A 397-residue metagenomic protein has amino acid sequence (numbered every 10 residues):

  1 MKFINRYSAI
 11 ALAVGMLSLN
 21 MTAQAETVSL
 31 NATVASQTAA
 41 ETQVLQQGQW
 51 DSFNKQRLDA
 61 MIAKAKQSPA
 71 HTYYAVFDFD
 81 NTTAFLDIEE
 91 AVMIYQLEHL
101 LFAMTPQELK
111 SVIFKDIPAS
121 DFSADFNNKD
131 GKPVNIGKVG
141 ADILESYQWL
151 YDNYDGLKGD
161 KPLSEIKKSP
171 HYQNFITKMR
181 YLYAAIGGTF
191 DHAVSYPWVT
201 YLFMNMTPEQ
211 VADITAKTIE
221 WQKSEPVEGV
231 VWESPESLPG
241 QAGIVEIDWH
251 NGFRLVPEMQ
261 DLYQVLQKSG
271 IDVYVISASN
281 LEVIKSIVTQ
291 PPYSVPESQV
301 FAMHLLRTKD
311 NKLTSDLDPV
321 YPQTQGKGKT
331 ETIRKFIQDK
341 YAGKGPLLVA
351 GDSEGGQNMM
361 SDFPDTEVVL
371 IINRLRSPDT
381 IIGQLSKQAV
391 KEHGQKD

Functional and structural regions predicted by a protein language model:
F3, Y7, V14-L19, A23-F79 (+1 more regions): Non-catalytic pre-domain segments flanking phosphatase-related domains
Q24-L30, P170, L182-F190: Short, compositionally biased low-complexity segments
V28-R57, A63, Q67-Y74, G188-A193 (+2 more regions): C-terminal cap/substrate-recognition subdomain and adjoining C-terminal extension of metal-dependent phosphatase-like
D78-D87, K158-P162: N-terminal low-complexity, Ser/Thr- and acidic-residue-enriched intrinsically disordered segments
D80-T82, I88-E89, L305, R374-R376: Solvent-exposed coil/turn segments that connect beta secondary-structure elements in extracytoplasmic/periplasmic
M93-A184: Conserved phosphoryl-transfer catalytic core
Y201: Short gly/ser-rich anion-binding loops that grip negatively charged ligand groups
